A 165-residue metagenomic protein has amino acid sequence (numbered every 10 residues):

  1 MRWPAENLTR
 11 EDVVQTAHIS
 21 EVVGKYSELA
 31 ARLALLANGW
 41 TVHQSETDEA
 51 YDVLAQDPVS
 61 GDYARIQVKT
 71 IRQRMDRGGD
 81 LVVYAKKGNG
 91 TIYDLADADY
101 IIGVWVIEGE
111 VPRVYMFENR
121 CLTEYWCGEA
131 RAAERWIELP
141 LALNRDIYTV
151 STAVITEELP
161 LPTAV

Functional and structural regions predicted by a protein language model:
M1-E49, A55-V165: Mixed-charge (Asp/Glu-Lys/Arg
